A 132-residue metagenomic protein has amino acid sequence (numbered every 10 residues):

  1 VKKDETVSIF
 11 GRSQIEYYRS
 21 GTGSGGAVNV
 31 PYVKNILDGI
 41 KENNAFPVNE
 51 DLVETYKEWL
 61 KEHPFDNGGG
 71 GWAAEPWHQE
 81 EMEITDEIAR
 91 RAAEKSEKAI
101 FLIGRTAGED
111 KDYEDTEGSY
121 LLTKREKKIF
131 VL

Functional and structural regions predicted by a protein language model:
V1-L132: C-terminal non-catalytic regions of proteins with extracellular/luminal or membrane-system context
